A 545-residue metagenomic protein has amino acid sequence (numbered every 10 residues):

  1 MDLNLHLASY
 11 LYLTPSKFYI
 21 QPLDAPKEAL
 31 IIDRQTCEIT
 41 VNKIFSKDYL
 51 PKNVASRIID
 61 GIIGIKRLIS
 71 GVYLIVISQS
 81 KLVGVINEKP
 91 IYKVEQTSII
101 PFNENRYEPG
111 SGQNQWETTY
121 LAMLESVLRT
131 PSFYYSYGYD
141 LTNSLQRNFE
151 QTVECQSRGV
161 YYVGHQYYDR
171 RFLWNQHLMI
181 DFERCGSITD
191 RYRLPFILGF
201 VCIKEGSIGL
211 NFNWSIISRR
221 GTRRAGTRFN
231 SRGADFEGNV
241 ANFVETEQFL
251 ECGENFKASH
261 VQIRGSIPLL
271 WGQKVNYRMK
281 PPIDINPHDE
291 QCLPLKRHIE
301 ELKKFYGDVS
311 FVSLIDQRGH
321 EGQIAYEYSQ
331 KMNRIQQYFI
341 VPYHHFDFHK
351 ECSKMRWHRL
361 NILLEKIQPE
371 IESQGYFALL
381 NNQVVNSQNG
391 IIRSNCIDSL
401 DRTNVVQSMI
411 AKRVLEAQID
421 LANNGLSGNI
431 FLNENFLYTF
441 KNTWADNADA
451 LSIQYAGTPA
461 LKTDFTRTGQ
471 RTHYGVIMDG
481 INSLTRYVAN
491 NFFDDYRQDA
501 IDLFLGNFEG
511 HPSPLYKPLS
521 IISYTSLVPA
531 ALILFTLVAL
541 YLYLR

Functional and structural regions predicted by a protein language model:
M1-V385, V414-R545: Phosphoinositide system proteins, centered on phosphoinositide phosphatases and their trafficking scaffolds
G390-M409: A phosphate-binding catalytic loop at a beta-strand-loop-alpha-helix junction that coordinates phosphoryl groups
